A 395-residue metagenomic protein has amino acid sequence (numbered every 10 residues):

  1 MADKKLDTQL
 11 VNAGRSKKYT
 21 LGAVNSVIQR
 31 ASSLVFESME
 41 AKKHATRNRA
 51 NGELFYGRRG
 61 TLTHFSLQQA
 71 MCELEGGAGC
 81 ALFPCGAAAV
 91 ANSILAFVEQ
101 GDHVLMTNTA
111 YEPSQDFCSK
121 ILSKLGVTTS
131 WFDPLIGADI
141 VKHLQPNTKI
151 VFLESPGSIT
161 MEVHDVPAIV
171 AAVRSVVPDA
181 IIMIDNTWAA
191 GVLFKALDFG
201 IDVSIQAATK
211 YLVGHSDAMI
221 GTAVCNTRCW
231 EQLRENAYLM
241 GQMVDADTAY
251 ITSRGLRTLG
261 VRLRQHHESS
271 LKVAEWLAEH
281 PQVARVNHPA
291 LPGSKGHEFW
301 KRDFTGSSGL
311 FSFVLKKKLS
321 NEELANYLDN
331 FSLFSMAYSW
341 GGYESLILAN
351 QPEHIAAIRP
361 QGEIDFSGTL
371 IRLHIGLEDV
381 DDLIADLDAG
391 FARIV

Functional and structural regions predicted by a protein language model:
M1-N51: N-terminal glycine-rich, Lys/His-bearing helix-loop that initiates the first secondary-structure elements of many
A2, L10-Y19, C80-H280, N287 (+1 more regions): Conserved PLP-enzyme active-site core in the AAT-like
A2-D7, A13-R15, L62, V224 (+2 more regions): Positively charged, small/polar-rich N-terminal and surface patches that mediate targeting and assembly and bind
R15-K17, R30-E37, W188-A190, K210 (+6 more regions): Glycine-rich beta-alpha junction loops
S33, S38-A88, P113-K120: Conserved N-terminal alpha-helix of the aminotransferase class I/II PLP-enzyme fold
G52, A78, M219, T248 (+3 more regions): Short amphipathic alpha-helical segments
S119-K120, T128-S130, K149, R262 (+2 more regions): PLP-dependent enzyme catalytic core of the Aspartate aminotransferase-like
R285-I371, I375: Conserved C-terminal alpha-helix-loop-beta "cap" of PLP-dependent enzymes that closes/shapes the active-site mouth
